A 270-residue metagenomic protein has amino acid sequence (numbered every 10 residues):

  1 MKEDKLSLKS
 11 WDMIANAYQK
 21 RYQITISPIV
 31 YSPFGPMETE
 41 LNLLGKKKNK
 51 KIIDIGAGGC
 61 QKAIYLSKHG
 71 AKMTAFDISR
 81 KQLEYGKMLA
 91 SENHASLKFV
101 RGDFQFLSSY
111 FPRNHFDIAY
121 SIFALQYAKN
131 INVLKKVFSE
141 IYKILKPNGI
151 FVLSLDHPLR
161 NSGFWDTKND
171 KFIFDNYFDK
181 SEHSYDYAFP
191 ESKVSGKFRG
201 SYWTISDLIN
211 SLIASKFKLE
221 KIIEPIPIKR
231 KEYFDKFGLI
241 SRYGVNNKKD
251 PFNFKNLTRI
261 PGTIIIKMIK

Functional and structural regions predicted by a protein language model:
M1-K48, Q61-Y65, L89: Conserved class I S-adenosyl-L-methionine
I53-L107: Class I SAM-dependent methyltransferase SAM/SAH-binding core
S109-A119: A short acidic, Gly/Pro-enriched loop at the edge of an enzyme's catalytic core that lines a small-molecule cofactor
D117-N132: A short SAM/SAH-binding and catalytic strip from SAM-dependent methyltransferases
K135-P147: A short glycine-rich, Lys/Arg-flanked "PGG" loop and its adjoining helix->strand segment in the class I
F151-H183: Conserved class I S-adenosyl-L-methionine
R199-I222: Short alpha-helix
K216-F217, K255-K270: Core SAM-dependent methyltransferase catalytic element
